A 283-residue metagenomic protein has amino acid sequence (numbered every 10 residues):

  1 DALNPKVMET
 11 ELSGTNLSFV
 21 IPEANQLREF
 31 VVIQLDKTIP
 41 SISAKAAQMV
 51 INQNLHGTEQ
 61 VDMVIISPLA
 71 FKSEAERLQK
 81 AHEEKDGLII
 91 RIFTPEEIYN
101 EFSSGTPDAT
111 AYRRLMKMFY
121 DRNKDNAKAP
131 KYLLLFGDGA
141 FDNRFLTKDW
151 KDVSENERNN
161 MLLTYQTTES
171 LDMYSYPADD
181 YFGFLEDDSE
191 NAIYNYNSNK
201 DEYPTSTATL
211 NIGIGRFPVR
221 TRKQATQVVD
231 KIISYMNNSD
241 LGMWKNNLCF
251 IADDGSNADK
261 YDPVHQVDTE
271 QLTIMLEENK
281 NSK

Functional and structural regions predicted by a protein language model:
D1-K283: Cysteine-dependent hydrolase recognition
